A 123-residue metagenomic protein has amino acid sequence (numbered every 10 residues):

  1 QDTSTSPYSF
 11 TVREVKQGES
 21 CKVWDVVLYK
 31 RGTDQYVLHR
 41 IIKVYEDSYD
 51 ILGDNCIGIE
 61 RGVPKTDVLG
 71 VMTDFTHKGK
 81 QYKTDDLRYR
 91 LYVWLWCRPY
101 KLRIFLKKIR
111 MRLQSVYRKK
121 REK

Functional and structural regions predicted by a protein language model:
Q1-K123: Extended hydrophobic leader/signal-anchor segments used for secretion and membrane insertion
